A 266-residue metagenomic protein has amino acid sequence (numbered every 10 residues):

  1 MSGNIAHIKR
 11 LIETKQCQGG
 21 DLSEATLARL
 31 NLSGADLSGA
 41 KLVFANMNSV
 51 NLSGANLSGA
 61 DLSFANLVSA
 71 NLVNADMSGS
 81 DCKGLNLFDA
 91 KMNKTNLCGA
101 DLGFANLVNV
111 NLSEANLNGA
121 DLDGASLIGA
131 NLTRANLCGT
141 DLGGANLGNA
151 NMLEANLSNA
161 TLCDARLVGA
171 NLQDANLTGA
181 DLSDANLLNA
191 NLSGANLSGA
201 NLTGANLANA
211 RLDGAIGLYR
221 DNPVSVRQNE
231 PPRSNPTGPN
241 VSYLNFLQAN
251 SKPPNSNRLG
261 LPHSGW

Functional and structural regions predicted by a protein language model:
G3-W266: Tandem repeat scaffolds
